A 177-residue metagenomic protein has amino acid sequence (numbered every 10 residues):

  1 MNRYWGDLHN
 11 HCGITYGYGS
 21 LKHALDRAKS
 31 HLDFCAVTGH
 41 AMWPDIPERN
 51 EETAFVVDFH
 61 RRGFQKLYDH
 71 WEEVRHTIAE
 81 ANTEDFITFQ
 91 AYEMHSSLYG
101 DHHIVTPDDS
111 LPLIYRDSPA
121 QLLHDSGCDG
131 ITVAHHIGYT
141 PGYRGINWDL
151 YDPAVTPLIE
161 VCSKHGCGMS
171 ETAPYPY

Functional and structural regions predicted by a protein language model:
M1-Y177: Extended, charged catalytic domains and RNA/DNA-binding interfaces, predominantly in divalent-metal-using enzymes
